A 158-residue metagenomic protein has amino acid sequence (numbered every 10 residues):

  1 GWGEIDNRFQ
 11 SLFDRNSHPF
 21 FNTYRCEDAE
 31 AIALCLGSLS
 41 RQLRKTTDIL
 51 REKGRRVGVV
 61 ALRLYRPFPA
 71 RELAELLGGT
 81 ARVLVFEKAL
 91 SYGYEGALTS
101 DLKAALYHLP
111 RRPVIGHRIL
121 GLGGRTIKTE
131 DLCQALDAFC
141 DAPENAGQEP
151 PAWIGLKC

Functional and structural regions predicted by a protein language model:
G1-N22: Conformationally flexible catalytic loops at phosphate/diphosphate-handling active centers
W2, D6, I32, L36-L43 (+4 more regions): Generic structural signal for well-ordered, non-membrane alpha-helical segments in soluble metabolic enzymes
W2-E4, R8, K45-V59, Y107-H108: Short helix-loop-beta junction
F21-R55, F68-L73: Redox- and metal-dependent alpha/beta enzyme cores, enriched for Fe-S-associated oxidoreductases and cofactor-handling
R44, A70-A74, G78, C133 (+1 more regions): Amphipathic, non-transmembrane alpha-helical secondary structure
K53-R82, A89: Core nucleotide-handling region used for phosphoryl-transfer chemistry
K88-C158: Peripheral docking tails and interdomain loops at the edges of cofactor- or intermediate-handling domains
